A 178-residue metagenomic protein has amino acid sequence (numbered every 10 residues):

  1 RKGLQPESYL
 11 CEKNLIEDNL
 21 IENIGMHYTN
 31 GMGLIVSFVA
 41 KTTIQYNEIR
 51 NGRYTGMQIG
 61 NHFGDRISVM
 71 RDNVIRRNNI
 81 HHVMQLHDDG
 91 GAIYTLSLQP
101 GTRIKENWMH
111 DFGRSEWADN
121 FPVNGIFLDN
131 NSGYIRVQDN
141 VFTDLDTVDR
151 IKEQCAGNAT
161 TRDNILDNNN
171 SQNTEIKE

Functional and structural regions predicted by a protein language model:
R1, G25-M32, R53-I59, S68 (+5 more regions): Short glycine/acidic-rich loop motifs that flank beta-strands on beta-rich extracellular proteins
R1, Q5, L10-G25, A40-Y54 (+4 more regions): Right-handed parallel beta-helix
G31-G33, V39-T42: Internal alpha-helical scaffold/solenoid segments in large eukaryotic proteins
T55-I59, G90-N107, D129: A broadly tuned "polar low-complexity/structure-edge" signature
H62-R66, T95-L96, N124-N131: Short, contiguous acidic/charged loop-to-helix segments that flank catalytic cores in large enzymes
I126-Y134, D146-D149: Extended hydrophobic secondary-structure segments
